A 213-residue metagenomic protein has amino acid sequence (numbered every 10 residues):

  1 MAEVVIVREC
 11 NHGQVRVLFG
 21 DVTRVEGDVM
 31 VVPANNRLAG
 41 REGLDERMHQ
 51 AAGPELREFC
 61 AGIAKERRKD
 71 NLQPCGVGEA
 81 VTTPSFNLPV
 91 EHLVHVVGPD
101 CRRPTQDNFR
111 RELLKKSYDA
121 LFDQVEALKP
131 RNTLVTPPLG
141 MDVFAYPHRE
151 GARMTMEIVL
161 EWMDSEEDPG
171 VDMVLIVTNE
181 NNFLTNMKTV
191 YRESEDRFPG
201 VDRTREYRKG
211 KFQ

Functional and structural regions predicted by a protein language model:
M1-Q213: Macrodomain-like recognition of ADP-ribose-binding/processing modules
